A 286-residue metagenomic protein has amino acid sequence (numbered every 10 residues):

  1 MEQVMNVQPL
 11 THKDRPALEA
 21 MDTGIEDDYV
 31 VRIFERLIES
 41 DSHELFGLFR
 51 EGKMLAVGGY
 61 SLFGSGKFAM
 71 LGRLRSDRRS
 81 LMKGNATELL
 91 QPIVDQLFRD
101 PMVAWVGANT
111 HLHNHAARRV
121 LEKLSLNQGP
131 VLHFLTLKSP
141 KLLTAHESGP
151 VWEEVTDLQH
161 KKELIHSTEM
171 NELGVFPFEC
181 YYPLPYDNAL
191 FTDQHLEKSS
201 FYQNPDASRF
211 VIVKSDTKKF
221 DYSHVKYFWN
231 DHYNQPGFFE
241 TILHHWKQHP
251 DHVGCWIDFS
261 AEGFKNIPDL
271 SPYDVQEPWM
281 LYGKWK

Functional and structural regions predicted by a protein language model:
M1-R32, K141-P183: Short amphipathic alpha-helix that is part of the acyltransferase structural core
T23-E51, G59, M170-F201: Active-site rim helix/loop that mediates acceptor-substrate recognition in acyltransferases
G47, K53-S61, M70, Q203-D216: Conserved beta-strand in the GNAT
L62-G72, L81, K214-V225, V275-P278: A conserved beta-turn-beta hairpin within the catalytic core of GNAT-like acetyltransferases that forms part
S76, M82-L97, R119, N234-W246: Conserved acetyl-CoA-binding loop-helix of GNAT-fold acetyltransferases
V106-R118, W256-K265: Conserved beta-strand-loop-alpha-helix junction that forms the acyl-donor binding cleft
N109, N127-L143, P272-W285: Conserved catalytic-core motifs of GNAT/GCN5-like acyltransferases
G149-Y233: Non-catalytic interaction/regulatory modules that flank or connect domains
